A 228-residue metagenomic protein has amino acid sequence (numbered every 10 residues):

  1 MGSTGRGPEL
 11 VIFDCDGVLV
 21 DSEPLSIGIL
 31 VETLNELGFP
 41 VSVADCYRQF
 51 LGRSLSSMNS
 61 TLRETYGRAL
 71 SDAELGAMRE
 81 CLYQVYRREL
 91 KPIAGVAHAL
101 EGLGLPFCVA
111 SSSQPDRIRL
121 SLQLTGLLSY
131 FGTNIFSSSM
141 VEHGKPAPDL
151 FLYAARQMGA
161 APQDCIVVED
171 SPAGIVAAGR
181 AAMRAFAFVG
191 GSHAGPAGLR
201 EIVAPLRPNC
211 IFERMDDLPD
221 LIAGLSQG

Functional and structural regions predicted by a protein language model:
M1-E9, E101, Q114-G228: Asp-based, Mg2+/Mn2+-dependent phosphohydrolase catalytic module
G2-R48: Active-site neighborhood of HAD-like aspartate-dependent phosphohydrolases
L19, F107, V167-V168: Conserved SAM-binding loop
L25, F50-S54, K91-G95, S113 (+3 more regions): Short beta->alpha linker loops
L30, L34, L55, N59 (+2 more regions): Hydrophobic alpha-helical core bundles mediating ligand binding, dimerization, or RNAP-core interactions
T33-L34, S54-A69, S121, A155 (+1 more regions): Helix-loop "lid/cap" segments that line or gate small-molecule binding pockets
P40, S60-H98: Metal-dependent phosphoesterase signature
Q84-V109, P115-R119: Short, acidic loop-to-helix structural element flanking the phosphoryl-transfer center in phosphate-processing enzymes
